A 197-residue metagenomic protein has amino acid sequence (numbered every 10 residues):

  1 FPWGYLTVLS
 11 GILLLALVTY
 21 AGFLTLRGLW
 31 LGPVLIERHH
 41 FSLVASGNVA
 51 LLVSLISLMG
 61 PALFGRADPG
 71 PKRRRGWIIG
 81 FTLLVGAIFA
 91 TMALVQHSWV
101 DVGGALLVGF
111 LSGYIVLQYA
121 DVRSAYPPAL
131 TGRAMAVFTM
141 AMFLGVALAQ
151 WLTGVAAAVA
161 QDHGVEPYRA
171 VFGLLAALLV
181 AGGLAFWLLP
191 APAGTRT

Functional and structural regions predicted by a protein language model:
T7-P61, A149-Q150, G154: Extracytoplasmic gate region of multi-pass secondary transporters
S42, V155-A177: A membrane-interface helix-boundary motif in multi-pass transporters
G60-R73, A157: Helix-to-loop junctions at the C-terminal end of transmembrane segments in multipass secondary transporters
R75-A90: Structural signature of the two symmetry-related core transmembrane helices
A93, G173-T197: Multi-pass alpha-helical transporter architecture, strongest for 12-TM Major Facilitator/SLC carriers used
V100-V116: Hydrophobic core of transmembrane alpha-helices in multi-pass small-molecule transporters, especially MFS/SLC-type
G113-P127: Intracellular juxtamembrane helix-capping segments at the cytosolic ends of symmetry-related transmembrane helices
P128-Q161: A late C-terminal transmembrane helix in Major Facilitator Superfamily
